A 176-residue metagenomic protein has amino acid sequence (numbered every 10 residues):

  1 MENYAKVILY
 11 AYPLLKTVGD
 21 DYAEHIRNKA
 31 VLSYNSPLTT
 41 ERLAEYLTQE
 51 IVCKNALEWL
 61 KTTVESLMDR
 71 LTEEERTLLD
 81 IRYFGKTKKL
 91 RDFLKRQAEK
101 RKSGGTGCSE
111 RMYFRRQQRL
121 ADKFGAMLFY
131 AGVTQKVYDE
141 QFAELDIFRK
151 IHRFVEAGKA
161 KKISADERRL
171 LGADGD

Functional and structural regions predicted by a protein language model:
M1-N3, E73, K102-G104: Alpha-helical interaction segments
M1-R70, L128-D176: N-terminal interaction/assembly modules
Y4, I8, E74-T77, R116: Residue-level detector of well-ordered alpha-helical segments, enriched for hydrophobic/aromatic packing positions
E58, E73, G107, R111-R115: Short, well-ordered coil↔helix boundary/capping segments
R70-L94: Short amphipathic alpha helix immediately N-terminal
R82-Y83, Q97-A98, Q117: A general structural motif at alpha-helix termini
K86-M112: Helix-turn-helix DNA-binding module
M112-A131: DNA major-groove recognition helices of helix-turn-helix
